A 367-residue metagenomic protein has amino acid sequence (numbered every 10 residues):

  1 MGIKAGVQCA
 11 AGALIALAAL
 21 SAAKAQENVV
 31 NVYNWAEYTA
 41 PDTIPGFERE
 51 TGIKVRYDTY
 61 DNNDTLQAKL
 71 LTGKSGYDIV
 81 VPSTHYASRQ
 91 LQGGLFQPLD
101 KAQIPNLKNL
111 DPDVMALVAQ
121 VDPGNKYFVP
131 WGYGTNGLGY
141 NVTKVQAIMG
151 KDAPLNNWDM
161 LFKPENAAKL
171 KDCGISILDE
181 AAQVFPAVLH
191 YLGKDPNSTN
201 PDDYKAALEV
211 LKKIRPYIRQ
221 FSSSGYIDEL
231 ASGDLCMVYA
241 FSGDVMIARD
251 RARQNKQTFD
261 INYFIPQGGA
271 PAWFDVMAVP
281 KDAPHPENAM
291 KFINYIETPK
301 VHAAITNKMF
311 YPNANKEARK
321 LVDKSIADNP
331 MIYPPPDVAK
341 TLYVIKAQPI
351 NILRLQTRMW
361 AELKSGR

Functional and structural regions predicted by a protein language model:
Q26-Q90: Early extracytoplasmic/lumenal segment of secretory-pathway proteins
S75-I79, Q97-K101, N106-V142: A structural signal for short loop-to-beta-strand junctions that line the ligand-binding cleft of periplasmic/secreted
H85-F96, D122-P154, A182-L192, F274-A278: Periplasmic solute-binding protein
L91-L99, A116-L117, D122-N125, Y217 (+2 more regions): Ligand-binding "clamshell"
Q97-K108, D159, N255-P271, P280-A283: Short beta-strand->loop
S176-F264: Ligand-binding pocket segment of bilobal, Venus flytrap-like solute-binding proteins
D275, P280-T341: Mature extracytoplasmic/periplasmic domains
P336-R367: Conserved C-terminal helix/tail region of periplasmic/extracytoplasmic solute-binding proteins
